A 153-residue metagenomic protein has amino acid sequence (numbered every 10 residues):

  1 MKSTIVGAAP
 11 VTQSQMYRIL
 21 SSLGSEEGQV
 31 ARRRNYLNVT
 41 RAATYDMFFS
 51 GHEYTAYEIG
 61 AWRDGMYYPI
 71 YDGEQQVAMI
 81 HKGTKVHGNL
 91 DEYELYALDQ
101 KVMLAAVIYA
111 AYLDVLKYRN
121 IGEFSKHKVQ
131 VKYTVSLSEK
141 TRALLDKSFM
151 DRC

Functional and structural regions predicted by a protein language model:
M1-C153: Intrinsically disordered, low-complexity proline/glycine-rich segments
